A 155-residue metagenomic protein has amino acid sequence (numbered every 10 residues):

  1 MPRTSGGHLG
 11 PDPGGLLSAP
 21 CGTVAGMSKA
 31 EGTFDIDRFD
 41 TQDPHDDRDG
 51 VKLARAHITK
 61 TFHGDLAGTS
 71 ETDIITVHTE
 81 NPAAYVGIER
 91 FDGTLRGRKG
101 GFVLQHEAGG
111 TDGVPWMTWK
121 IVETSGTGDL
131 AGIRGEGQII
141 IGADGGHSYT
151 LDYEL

Functional and structural regions predicted by a protein language model:
P20-L155: Beta-strand-enriched cores of mature, soluble protein domains
